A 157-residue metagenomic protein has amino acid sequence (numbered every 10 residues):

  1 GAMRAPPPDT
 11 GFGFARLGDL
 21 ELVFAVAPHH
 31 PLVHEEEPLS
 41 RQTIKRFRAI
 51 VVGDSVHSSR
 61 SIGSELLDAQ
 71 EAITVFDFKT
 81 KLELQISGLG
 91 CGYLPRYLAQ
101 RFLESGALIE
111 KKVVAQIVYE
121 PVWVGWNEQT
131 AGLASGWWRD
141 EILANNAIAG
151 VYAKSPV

Functional and structural regions predicted by a protein language model:
G1-R4: Pocket-flanking alpha-helical
P7-L89, L94-Y119, G136, D140-V157: C-terminal regulatory
P28, E128-T130: Residue-level signal for short, function-critical loop segments
V122-W126: A short beta-strand structural signal in non-transmembrane regions
